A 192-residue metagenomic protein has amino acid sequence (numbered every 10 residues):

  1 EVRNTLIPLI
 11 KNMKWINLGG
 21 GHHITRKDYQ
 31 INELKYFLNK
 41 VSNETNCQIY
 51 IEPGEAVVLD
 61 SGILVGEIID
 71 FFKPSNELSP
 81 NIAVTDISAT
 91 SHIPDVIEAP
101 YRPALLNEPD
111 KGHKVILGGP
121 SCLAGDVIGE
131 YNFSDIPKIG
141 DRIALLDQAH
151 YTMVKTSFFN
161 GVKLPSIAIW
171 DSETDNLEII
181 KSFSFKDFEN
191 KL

Functional and structural regions predicted by a protein language model:
E1-K73, N160: Active-site loop/helix belt of alpha/beta enzymes
Q48-L192: Charged (often Lys/Glu-rich) extended helix/loop segments that serve as interaction or gating elements
